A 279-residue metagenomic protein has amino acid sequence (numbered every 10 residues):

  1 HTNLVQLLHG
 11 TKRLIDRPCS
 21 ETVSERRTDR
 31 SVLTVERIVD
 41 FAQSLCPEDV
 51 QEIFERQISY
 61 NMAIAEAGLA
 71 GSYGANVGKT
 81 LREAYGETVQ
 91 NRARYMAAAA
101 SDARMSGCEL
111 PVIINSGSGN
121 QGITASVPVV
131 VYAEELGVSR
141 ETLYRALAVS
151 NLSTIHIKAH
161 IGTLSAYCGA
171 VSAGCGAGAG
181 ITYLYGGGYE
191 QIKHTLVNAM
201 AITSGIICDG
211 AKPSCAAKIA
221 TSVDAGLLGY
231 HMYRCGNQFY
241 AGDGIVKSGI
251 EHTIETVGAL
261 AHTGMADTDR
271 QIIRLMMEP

Functional and structural regions predicted by a protein language model:
H1-G107, R274-M276: Signature of multi-pass transmembrane helix bundles
A67-G74, S106, L110, A159 (+4 more regions): Intrinsically disordered or highly flexible coil/loop and linker segments, enriched in small and charged/polar residues
T80-A98, V130-A148, Y189-V197, Q271-P279: An acidic intrinsically disordered interaction segment
A103-C108, L152, H156: Short juxtamembrane and helix-loop transition motifs at transmembrane-helix boundaries in membrane proteins
C108-S126, C168-S172: Conserved phosphate/anionic-ligand binding catalytic regions in large, soluble enzymes, centered on
V127, V223, L227-Q238: N-terminal hydrophobic signal/anchor transmembrane helix of membrane proteins
Y132-R145, I155-T221, R234-G244: Hydrophobic alpha-helical bundle architecture
S214, K218-T221, Q238-P279: C-terminal auxiliary extensions adjacent to catalytic cores
